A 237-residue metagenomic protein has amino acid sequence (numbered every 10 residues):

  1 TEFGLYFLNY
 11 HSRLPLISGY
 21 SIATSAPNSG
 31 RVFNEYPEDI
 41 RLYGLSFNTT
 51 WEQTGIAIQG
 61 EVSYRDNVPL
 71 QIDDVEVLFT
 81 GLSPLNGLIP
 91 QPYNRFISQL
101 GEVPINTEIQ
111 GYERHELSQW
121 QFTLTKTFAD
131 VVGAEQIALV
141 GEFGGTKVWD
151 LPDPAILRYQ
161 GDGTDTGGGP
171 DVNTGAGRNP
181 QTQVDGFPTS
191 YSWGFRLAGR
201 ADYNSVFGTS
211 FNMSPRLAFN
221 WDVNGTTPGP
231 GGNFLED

Functional and structural regions predicted by a protein language model:
T1, L5, L45-T49, G60 (+5 more regions): Residues on the lipid-exposed face of transmembrane beta-strands in outer-membrane beta-barrel proteins
T1-E2, N48-G55, A129-L139, N204-S214: Short loop/turn motifs that connect adjacent beta-strands in outer-membrane beta-barrel proteins
E2-L78, L85: Beta-propeller domains
F7-R13, W51, Y64-V68, F128 (+3 more regions): Transmembrane beta-strands of outer-membrane beta-barrel pores
P15-F33, I72-I109, P152-V184, T226-F234: Solvent-exposed loop segments that connect transmembrane elements
P15-S18, I22, G186-R196, R200 (+2 more regions): Outer-membrane beta-barrel transmembrane domain signature
D39-Y43, E116-W120, Y191-F195, E236-D237: Residues that define the transmembrane beta-barrel architecture of outer-membrane proteins
L117-T125, D130, G141-W149, D162-G168 (+4 more regions): Exposed, low-structure sequence patches enriched in small/polar residues
